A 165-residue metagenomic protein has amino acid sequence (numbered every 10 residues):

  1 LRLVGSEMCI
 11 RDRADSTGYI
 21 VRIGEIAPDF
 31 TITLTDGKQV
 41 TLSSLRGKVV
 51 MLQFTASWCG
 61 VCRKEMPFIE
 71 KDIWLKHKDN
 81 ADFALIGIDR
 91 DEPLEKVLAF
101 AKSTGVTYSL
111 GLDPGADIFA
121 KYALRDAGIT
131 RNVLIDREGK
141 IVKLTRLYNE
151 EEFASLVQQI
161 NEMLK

Functional and structural regions predicted by a protein language model:
L1-I10: Single conserved hydrophobic/aromatic residue that forms the stacking wall/gate of nucleotide- or nucleobase-binding
V21, F30-V50, Y122: A short beta-strand-turn-helix
A27-P28, V50, I129-R131: Short loop/turn microsegments at loop-to-beta-strand junctions
R46, F54-K71: Conserved redox-active cysteine motifs that mediate thiol-disulfide chemistry, especially di-cysteine Cys-X(1-2)-Cys
M51-L52, L85: Hydrophobic beta-strand anchors of alpha/beta hydrolase catalytic cores
R63-T104, G115-K121: Structural microenvironment flanking redox-active thiols in thiol-disulfide oxidoreductases
K102-T107, D113-N161: Thiol/disulfide oxidoreductase modules built on the thioredoxin-like
